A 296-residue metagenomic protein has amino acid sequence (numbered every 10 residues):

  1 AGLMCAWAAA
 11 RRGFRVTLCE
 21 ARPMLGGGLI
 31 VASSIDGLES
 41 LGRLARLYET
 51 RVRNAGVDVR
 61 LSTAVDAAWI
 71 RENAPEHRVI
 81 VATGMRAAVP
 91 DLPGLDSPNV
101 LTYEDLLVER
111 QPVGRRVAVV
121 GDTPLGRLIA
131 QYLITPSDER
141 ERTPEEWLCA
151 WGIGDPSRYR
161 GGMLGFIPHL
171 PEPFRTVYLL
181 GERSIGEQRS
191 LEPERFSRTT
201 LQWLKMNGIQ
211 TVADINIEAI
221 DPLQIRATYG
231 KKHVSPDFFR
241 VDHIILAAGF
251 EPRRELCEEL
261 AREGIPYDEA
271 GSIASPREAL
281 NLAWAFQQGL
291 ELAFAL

Functional and structural regions predicted by a protein language model:
A1-C19, L25, R60-R71, T83-L92 (+4 more regions): Rossmann-like dinucleotide/flavin-binding elements
L25-E76, R189-I215: N-terminal Rossmann-like dinucleotide/flavin-binding domain of flavoprotein oxidoreductases that bind FAD/FMN
R43-R46, L101, Q287: Short, contiguous clusters of charged residues that form electrostatic/catalytic patches at enzyme active sites, used
